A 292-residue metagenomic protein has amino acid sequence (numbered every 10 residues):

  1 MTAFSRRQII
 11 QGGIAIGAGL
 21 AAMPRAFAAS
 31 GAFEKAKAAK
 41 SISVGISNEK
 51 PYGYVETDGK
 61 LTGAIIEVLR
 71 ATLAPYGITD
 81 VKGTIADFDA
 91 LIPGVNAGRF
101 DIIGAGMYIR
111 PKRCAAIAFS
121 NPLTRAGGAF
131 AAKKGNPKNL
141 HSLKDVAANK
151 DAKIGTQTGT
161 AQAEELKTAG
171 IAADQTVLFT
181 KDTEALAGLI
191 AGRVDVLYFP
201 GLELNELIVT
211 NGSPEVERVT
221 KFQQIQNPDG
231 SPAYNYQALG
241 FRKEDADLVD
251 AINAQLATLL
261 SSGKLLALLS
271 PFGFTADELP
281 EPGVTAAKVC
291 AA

Functional and structural regions predicted by a protein language model:
T2, Q8-F27: N-terminal export signals
S30-G106, A115: Extracytoplasmic small-molecule ligand-binding "clamshell" domains of the periplasmic binding protein/Venus flytrap
V55-E56, L69-T79, A161-T180, V209-S213: Ligand-binding cleft/hinge of the Venus flytrap
I66-Y76, N136, A152, T160 (+1 more regions): Extended ligand-binding regions for polar small-molecule ligands
G83-P93, H141, V177-A187, A191: Short helix-initiation/N-cap motifs at beta->coil->alpha
G106-A115, E165-T168, D195-A233: A ligand-binding cleft/hinge motif common to bilobed small-molecule-binding domains
R125-A129, G212-D250, A276-A292: Periplasmic-binding protein-like
K133-K153: Flexible hinge/capping segments at coil-to-helix
